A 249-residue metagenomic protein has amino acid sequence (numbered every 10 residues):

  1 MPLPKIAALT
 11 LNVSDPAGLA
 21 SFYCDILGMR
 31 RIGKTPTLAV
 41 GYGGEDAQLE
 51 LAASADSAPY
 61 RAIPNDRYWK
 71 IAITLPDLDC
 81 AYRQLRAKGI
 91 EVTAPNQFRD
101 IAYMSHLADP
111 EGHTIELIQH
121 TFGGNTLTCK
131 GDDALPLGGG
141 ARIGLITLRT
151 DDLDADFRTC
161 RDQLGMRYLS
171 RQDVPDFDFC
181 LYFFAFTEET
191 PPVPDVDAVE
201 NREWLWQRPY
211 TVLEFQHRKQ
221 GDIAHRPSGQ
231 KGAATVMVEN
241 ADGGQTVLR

Functional and structural regions predicted by a protein language model:
M1-L3, D15, V40-Y42, R61-P64 (+2 more regions): Short, low-complexity cationic-aromatic patches
M1-S54, L148-Y210: Core segments of cupin and vicinal oxygen chelate
P2, A8, K34, Y82-R142 (+4 more regions): Vicinal oxygen chelate
K5-L9, A47, P64-I71, R142-I146 (+2 more regions): Short amphipathic alpha-helical segments
N12, A72-P76, T147-R149, A185 (+1 more regions): Short hydrophobic/aromatic beta-strand micro-patches that form the beta-sheet surface supporting nucleotide- or nucleic
D15-P16, L75-D79, D152-D154, A241-D242: Helix N-cap motif at beta-to-alpha junctions
E45-Y103, L107-P110: N-terminal accessory/assembly segment that mediates macromolecular interactions
S54-S57, C129-G131, R218: Short, flexible, mixed-charge acidic loops at enzyme active sites
